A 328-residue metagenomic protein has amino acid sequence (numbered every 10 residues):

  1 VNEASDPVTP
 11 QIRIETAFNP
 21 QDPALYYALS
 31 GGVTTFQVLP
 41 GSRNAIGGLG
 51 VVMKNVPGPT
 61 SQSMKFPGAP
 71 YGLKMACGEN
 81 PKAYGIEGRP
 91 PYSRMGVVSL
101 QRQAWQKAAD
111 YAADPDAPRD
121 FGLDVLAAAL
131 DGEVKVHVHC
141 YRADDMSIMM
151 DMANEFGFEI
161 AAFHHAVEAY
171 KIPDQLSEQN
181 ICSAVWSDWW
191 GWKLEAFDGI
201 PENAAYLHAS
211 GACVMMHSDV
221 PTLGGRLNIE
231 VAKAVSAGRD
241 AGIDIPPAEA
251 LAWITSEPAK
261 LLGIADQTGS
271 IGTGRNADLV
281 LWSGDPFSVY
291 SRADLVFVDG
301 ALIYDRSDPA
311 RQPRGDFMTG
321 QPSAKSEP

Functional and structural regions predicted by a protein language model:
V1-E15, P59, K74, P81 (+2 more regions): Active-site gating loops and adjacent loop-to-helix segments of metal-dependent hydrolytic enzymes
E3, T9-Q11, K135, D174-S177 (+2 more regions): His/Asp/Glu-enriched, well-ordered alpha-helical/loop segment that forms or immediately abuts the divalent-metal
P7-P20, I86, H137-H139, A265: Active-site mouth loops of central-metabolism enzymes
Q21-A162, R292, E327: Polyanionic/metal-chelating signatures
V38-G41, H139-Y141, H165-A166, W186-W189 (+1 more regions): Active-site-proximal beta-strand/loop segments in catalytic clefts of secreted hydrolases
A143-D145, A166-K171, S256: Short acidic loop-to-helix transition motifs that present clustered carboxylates
L227, D305-P328: Glycine- and charge-enriched low-complexity intrinsically disordered segments
K260, G272-D316: C-terminal cap of metal-dependent C-N hydrolases
